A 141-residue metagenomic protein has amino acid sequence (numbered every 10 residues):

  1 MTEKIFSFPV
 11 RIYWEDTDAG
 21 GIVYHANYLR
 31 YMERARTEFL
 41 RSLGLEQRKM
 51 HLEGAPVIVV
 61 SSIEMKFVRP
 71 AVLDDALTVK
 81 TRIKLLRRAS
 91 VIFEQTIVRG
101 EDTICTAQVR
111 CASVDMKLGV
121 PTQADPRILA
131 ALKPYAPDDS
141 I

Functional and structural regions predicted by a protein language model:
M1-E38, S42: Catalytic strand-loop segment that frames the active site of acyl-thioester-processing enzymes
T2-K4, K49, E53-A55, D102: Short, glycine- and charge-enriched coil/turn segments that flank and shape catalytic ligand pockets
I5-F8, R41, F67, V72-L73 (+1 more regions): HotDog/MaoC-like acyl-thioester-processing domains
T17, T81, T106: Ser/Thr-centric signal marking residues that sit in or immediately flank functional binding/regulatory motifs
G21, T81, G119: Hydrophobic pocket/interface hotspot
Y28-Y31, V59, R110, A131: Residue-level recognition of specific faces of alpha-helices
S42-K49: Short, surface-exposed acidic-centric catalytic microdomains
L52-L77, R82-I83: Helix-adjacent hinge/juxtasegments
